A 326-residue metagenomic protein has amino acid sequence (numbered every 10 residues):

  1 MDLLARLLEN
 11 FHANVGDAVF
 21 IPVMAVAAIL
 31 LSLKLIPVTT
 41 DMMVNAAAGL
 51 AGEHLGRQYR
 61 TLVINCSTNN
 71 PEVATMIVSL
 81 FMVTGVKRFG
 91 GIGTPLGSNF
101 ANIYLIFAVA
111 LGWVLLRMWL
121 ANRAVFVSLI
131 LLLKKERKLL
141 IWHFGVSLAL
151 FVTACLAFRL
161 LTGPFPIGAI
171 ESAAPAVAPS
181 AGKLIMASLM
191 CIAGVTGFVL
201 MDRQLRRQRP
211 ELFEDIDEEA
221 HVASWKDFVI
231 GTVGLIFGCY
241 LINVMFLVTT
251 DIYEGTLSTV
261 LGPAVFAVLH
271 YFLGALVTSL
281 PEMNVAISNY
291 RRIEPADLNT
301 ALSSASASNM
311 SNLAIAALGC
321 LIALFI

Functional and structural regions predicted by a protein language model:
M1-I326: Hydrophobic alpha-helical segments, chiefly the membrane-spanning helices and signal/signal-anchor peptides
